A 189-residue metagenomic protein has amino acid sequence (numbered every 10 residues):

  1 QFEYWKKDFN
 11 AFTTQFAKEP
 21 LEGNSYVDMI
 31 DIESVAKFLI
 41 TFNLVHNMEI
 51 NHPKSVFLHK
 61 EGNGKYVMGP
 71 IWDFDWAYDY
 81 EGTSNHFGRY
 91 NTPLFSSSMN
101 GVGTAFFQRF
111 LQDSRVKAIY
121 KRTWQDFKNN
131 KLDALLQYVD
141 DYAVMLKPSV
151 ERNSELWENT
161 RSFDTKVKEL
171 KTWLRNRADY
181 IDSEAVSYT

Functional and structural regions predicted by a protein language model:
Q1-H52, V56-Y188: Middle-to-C-terminal accessory/interaction subdomains
